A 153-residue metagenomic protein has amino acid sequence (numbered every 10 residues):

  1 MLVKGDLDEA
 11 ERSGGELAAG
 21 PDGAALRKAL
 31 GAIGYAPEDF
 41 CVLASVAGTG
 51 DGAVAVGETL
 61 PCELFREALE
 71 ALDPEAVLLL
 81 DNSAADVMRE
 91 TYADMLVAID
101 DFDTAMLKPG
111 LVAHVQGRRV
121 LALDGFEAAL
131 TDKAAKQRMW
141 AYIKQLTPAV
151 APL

Functional and structural regions predicted by a protein language model:
M1-L153: A polyanion-binding, active-site-adjacent surface
